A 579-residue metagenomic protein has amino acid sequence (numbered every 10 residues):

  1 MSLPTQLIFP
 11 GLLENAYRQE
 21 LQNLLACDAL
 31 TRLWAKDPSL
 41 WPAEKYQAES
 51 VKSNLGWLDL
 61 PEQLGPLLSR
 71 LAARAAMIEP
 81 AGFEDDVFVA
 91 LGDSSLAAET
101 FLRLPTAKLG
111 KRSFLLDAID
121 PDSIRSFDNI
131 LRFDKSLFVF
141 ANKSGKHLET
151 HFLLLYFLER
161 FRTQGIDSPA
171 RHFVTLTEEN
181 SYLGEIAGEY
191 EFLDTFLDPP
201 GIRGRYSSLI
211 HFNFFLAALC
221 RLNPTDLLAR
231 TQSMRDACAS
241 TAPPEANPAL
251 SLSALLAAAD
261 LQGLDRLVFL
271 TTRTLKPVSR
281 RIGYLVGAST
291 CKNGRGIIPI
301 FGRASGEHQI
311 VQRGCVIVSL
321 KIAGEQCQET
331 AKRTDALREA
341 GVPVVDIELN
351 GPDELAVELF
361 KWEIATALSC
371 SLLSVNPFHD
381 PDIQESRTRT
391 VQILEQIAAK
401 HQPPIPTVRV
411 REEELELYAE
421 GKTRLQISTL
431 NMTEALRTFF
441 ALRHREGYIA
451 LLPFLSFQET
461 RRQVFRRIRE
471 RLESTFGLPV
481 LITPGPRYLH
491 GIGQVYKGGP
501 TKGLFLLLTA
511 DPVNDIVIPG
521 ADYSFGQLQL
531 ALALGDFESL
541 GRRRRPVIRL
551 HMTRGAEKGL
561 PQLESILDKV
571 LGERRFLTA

Functional and structural regions predicted by a protein language model:
M1-E79, G324, D346, L355-E358 (+6 more regions): Extended, charge-enriched "interface" segments that sit outside catalytic cores
A72-A242, V316-I347, Q392: Glycine-rich phosphate-binding loops that contact phosphosugars or nucleotide phosphates
G82-K135, V268-I310, S474-R487: Anionic-ligand anchoring segments at beta-strand to alpha-helix junctions in alpha/beta enzyme folds, i.e., glycine
R125, L176-F192, D353-F360, T483 (+2 more regions): Glycine-rich, charge-decorated loop segments at or immediately adjacent to ligand/cofactor-binding or catalytic sites
T163-V316, K361-L478: Active-site phosphate/pyrophosphate-binding segments
G294-L355, V464-F465, R469, L481-T483 (+2 more regions): Helicase-primase coupling helices
Q326, Y448-R487, K497, K502 (+1 more regions): Extended C-terminal subregions enriched in glycine
H379, Q384, H401-I405, E413 (+5 more regions): C-terminal amphipathic alpha-helical interaction region
